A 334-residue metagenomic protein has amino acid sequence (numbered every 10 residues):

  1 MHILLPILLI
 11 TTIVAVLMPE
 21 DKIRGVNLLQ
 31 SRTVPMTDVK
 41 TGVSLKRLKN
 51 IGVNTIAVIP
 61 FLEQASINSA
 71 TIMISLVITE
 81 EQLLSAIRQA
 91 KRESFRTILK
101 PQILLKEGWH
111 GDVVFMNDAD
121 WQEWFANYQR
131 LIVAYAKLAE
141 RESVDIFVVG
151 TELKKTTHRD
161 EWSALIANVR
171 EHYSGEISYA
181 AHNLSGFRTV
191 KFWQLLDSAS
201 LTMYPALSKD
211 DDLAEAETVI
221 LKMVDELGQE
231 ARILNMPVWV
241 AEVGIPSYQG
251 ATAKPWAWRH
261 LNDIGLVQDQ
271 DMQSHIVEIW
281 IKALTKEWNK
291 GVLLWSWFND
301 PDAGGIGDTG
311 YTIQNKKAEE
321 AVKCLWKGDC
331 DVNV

Functional and structural regions predicted by a protein language model:
M18-L48: Boundary/entry segment of secreted carbohydrate-active catalytic domains
L29-K40, Q64, I74-I78, F125-Q129 (+6 more regions): Acidic-and-aromatic substrate-binding clefts and catalytic sites of carbohydrate-active enzymes
V39-S44, R130-Y135, A181-K191, M223-L227 (+1 more regions): Alpha-helical scaffolding within the catalytic cores of extracellular/periplasmic polymer-degrading hydrolases
I51-N68, Q82-T156, G250, W297-D300: Substrate-binding cleft and catalytic face of glycoside hydrolase catalytic domains, especially the flexible beta-alpha
S69-T71, A251-Q270: A solvent-exposed, charged loop/short amphipathic helix patch at secondary-structure junctions
E80, E93, K100, S178 (+4 more regions): Glycoside hydrolase catalytic-domain groove-lining segments
K100-I103, I146-E152, T156-H158, I166-F187 (+2 more regions): Aromatic-lined carbohydrate-recognition surfaces of secreted/lumenal glycan-active proteins
M272-I276, A283-V334: Aromatic-rich peripheral "rim/lid" segments of glycoside hydrolase catalytic domains that contact and position glycan
